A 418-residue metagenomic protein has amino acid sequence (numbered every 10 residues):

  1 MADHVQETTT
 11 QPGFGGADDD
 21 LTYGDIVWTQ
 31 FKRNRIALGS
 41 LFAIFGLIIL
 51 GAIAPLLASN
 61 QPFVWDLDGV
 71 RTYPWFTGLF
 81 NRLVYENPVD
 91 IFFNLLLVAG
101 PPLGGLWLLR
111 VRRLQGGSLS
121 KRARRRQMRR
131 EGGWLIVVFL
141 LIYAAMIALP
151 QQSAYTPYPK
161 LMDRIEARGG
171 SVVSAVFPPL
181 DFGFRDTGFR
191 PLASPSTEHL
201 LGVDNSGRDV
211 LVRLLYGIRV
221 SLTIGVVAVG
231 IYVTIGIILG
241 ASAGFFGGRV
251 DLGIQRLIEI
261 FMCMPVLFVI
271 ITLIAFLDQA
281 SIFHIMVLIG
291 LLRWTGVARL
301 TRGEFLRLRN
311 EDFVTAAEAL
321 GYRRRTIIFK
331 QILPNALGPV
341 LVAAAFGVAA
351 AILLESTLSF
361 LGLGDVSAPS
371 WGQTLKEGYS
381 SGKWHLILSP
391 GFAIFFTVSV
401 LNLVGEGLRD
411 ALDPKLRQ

Functional and structural regions predicted by a protein language model:
M1-V233, I237, A351, S367 (+3 more regions): Gly/Trp-centered helix-boundary motif
A123, V203-Q418: Alpha-helical transmembrane segments of integral membrane proteins, especially multi-pass inner/plasma-membrane
